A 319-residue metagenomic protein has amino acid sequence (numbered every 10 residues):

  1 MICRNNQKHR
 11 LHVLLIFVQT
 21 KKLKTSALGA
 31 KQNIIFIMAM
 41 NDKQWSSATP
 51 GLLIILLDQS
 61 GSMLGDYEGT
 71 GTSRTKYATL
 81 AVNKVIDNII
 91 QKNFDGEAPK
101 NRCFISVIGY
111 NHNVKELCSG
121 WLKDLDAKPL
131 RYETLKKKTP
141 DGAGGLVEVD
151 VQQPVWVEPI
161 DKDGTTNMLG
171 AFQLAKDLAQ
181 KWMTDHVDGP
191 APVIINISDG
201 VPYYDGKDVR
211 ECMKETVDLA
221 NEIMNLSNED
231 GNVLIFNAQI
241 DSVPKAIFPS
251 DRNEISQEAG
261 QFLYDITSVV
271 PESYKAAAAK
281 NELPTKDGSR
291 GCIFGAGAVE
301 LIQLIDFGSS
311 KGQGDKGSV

Functional and structural regions predicted by a protein language model:
R4, K8-V18: N-terminal amphipathic/hydrophobic targeting modules at extreme N-termini, encompassing cleavable Sec/SRP-type signal
H9, L23, Q32: Cationic, low-complexity basic patches in intrinsically disordered or flexible, solvent-exposed regions
L14-F17, G29, N33-V319: Acidic, low-complexity intrinsically disordered regions
